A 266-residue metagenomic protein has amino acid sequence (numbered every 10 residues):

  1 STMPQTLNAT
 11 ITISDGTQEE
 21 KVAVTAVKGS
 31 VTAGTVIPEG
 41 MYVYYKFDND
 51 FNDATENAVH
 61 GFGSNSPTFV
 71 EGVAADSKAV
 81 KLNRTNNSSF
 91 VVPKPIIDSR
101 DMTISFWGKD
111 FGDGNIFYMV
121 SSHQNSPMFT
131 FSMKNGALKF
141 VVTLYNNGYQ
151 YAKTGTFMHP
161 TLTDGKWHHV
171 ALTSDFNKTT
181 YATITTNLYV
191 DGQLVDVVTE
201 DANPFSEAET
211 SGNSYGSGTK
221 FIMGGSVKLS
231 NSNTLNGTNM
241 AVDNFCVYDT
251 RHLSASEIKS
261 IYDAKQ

Functional and structural regions predicted by a protein language model:
V31-M41, A241-Q266: Extended recognition patches within non-cytosolic domains
T32-V36, L82-M102, A152-T161: Short surface loop/edge beta-strand patches of beta-sandwich-type extracellular domains that form ligand-contact sites
Y44-V70, A255-S260: Short, tryptophan-glycine- and acidic/Ser/Thr-enriched carbohydrate-recognition patches
F106, G165-T179, L188: Short tryptophan-centered beta-strand motifs in secreted/extracellular beta-sheet-rich domains of glycan-recognition
N115-L144: Glycan-recognition/cleft segments
T143-H169, K178: Short, aromatic/His-centered strand-loop micro-motif at the edge of beta-sheets
V190-K220: Short, solvent-exposed beta-strand-to-loop segments that form ligand-recognition rims of beta-rich domains
S211-D243, H252: Extracellular glycan-interaction patches encoded by glycine-rich segments
